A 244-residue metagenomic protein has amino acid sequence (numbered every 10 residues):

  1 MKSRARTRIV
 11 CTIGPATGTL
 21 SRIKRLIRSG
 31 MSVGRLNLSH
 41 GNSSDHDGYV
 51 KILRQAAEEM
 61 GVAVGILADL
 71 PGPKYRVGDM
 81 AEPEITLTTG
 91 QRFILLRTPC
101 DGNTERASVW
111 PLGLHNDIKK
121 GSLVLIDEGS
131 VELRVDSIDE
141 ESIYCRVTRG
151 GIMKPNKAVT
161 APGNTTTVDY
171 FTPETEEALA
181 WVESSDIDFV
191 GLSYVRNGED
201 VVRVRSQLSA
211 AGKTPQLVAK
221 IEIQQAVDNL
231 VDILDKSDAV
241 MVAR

Functional and structural regions predicted by a protein language model:
M1-R244: Non-catalytic helical/linker scaffolds that mediate oligomerization, partner binding, and domain coupling around large
